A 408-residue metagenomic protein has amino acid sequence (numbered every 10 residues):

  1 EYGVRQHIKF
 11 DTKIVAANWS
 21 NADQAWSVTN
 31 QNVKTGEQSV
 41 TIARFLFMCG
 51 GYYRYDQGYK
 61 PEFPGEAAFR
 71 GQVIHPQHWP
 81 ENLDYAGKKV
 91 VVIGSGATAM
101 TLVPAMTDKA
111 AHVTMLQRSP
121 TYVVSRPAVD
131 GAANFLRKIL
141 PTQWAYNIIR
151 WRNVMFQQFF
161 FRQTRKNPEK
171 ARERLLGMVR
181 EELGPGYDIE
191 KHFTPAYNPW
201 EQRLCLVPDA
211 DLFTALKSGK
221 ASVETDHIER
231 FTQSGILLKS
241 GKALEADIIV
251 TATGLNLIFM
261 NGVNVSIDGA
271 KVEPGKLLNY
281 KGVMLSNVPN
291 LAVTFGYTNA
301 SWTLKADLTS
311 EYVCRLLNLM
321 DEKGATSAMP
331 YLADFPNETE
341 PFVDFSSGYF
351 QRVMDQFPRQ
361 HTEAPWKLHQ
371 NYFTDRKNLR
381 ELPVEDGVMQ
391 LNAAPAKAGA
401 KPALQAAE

Functional and structural regions predicted by a protein language model:
E1, K9, I93, Q163-E173 (+1 more regions): Short beta-strand to alpha-helix junction loop
E1-R54, L175, E182, K220 (+1 more regions): Feature captures the FAD/FMN-dependent oxidoreductase FAD-binding
T41, L46-D188, A221, L244 (+2 more regions): Rossmann-like dinucleotide-binding core of oxidoreductases
G71-Q72, P76-H78, S234-L237, N256-F295: FAD-site-proximal beta/loop scaffold in flavoenzymes
Y122-S125, N134-F135, N279, N290-E408: C-terminal, flexible cofactor-proximal segment of oxidoreductases
E173, G177-E245: Alpha/beta-hydrolase fold catalytic core
A246-I258: C-terminal substrate/ligand-recognition segments
